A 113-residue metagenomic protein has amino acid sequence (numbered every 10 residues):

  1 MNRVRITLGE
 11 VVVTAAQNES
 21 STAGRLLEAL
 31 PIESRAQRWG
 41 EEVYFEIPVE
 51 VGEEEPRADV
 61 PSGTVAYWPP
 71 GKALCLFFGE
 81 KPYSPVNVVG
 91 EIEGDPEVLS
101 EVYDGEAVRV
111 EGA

Functional and structural regions predicted by a protein language model:
R3-L8: A short beta-strand micro-motif
E10, E19, V49, K72 (+1 more regions): A broadly conserved detector of short glycine/acidic/proline-rich loop/turn motifs that flank catalytic sites and bind
E10-W39: N-terminal first-folded block
V13-T14, G40, V51, D59 (+2 more regions): Charged, low-complexity intrinsically disordered segments
E28-A29, Q37-S62, W68: Compact, glycine-rich, soluble single-domain proteins
E55-E93: Mid-chain, well-packed structural core segment of small domains
V88-A113: Well-ordered alpha/beta subsegment
